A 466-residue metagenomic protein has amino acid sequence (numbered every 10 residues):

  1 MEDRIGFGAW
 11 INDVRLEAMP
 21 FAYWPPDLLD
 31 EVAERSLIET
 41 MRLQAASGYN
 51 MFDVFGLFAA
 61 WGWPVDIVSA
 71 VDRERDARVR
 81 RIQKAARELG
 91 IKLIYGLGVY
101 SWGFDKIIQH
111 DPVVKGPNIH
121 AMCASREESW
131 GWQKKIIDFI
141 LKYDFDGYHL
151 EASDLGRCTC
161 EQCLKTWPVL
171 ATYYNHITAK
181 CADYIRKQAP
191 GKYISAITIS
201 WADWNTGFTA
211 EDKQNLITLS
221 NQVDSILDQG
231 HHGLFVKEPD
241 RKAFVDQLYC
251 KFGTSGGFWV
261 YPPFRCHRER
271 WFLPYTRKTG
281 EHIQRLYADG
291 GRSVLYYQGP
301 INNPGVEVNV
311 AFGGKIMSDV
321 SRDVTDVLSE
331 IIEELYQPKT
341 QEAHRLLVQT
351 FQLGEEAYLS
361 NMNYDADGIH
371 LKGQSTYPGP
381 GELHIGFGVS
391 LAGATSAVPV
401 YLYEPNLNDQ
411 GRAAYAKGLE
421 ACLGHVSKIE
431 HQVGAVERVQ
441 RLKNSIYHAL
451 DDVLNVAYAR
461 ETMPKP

Functional and structural regions predicted by a protein language model:
M1-A18, E39-L57, E74-P117, G253-T254 (+3 more regions): Glycine-rich, aromatic-flanked loop segments that form ligand/cofactor-binding clefts across common enzyme folds
V14, A18-P26, A60, V65: Acidic/histidine-rich, surface-exposed loop or edge segments in extracytoplasmic proteins
R15-A18, R35, M51, H384-I385 (+1 more regions): Substrate-binding groove/exosite segments of carbohydrate-active enzymes
Y23-R35: Asp/Glu-centered strand-loop micro-motifs enriched in Gly/Pro and often flanked by an aromatic residue
L28-E31, N50, G62-V65, S69-G96 (+2 more regions): Catalytic-core regions of glycoside hydrolase
S36-T40, Q44, R78, I82 (+13 more regions): Alpha-helical packing segments of well-folded alpha/beta enzyme cores
L57, G98, Y261, H384 (+1 more regions): Histidine-centered beta-alpha loop that forms part of the nucleotide-sugar donor binding/catalytic region in diverse
G290, V320-P466: Catalytic domains of carbohydrate-active enzymes that cleave complex glycans
